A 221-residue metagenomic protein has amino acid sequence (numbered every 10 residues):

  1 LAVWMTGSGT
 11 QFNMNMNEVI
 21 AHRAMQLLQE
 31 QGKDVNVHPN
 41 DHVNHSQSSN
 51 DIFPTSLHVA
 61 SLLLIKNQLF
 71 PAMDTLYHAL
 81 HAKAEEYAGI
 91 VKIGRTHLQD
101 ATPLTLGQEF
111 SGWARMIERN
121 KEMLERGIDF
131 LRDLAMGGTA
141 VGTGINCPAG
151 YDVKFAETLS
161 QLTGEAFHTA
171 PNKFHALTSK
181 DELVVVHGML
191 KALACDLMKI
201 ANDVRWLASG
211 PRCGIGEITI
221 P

Functional and structural regions predicted by a protein language model:
L1-P221: Conserved, well-structured ligand/cofactor-binding cores
